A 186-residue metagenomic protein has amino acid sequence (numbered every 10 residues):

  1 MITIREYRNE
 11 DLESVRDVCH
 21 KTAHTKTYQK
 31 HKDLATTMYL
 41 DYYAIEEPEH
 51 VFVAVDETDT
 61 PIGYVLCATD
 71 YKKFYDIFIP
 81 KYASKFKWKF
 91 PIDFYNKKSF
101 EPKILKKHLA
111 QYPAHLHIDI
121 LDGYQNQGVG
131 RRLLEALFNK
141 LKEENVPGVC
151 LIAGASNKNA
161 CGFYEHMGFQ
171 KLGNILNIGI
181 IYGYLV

Functional and structural regions predicted by a protein language model:
T3-D17: A short beta-loop-alpha structural element at the N-terminal edge of CoA-dependent acyl/N-acetyltransferase catalytic
Y7, I118-G123, A153: Hydrophobic adenine-recognition pocket in adenosine-nucleotide-binding enzymes
K30-V51: Active-site rim helix/loop that mediates acceptor-substrate recognition in acyltransferases
V53, T60-T69: Conserved beta-strand in the GNAT
Y71-H117: Conserved acyl-donor/pantetheine-binding loop and adjacent beta-alpha core of acyl/acetyltransferases and related
Q111-A114, L141-G154: Conserved GNAT acetyl-CoA-binding A-motif
H117, N126-E143, G162, H166: Conserved acetyl-CoA-binding loop-helix of GNAT-fold acetyltransferases
P147-C161, E165-G168, L172-V186: C-terminal "cap" of GNAT-fold acetyltransferases
